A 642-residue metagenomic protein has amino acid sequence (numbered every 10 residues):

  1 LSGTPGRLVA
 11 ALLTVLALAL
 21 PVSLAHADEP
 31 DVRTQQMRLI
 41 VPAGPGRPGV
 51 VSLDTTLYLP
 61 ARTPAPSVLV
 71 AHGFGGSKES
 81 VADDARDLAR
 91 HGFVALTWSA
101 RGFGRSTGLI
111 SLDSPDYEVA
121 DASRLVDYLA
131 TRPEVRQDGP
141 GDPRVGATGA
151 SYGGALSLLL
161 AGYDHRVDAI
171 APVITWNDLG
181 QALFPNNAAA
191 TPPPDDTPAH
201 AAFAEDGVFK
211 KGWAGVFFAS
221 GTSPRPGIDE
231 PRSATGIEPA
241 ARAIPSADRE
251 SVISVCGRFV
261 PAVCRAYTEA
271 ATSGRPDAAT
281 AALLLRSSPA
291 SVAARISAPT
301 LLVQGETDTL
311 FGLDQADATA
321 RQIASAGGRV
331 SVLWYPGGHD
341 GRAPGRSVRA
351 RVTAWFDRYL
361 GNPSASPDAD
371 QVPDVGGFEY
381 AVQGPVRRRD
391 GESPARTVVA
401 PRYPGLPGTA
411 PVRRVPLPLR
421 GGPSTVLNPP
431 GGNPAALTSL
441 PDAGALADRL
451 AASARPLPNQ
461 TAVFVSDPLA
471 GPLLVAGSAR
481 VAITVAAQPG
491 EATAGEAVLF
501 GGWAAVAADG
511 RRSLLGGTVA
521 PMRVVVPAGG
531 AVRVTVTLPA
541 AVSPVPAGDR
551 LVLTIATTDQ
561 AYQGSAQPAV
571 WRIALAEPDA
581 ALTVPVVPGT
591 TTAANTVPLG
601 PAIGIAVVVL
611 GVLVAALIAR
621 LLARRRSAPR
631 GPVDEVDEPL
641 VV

Functional and structural regions predicted by a protein language model:
A27-T63, L469: N-terminal cap/lid segment of alpha/beta-hydrolase-fold proteins
T63-A65, V70-T107, T309-G312: Short substrate-entry loop that stabilizes the transition state in hydrolases
S111-E118, R124-S151: Gly/Ser-rich "nucleophile elbow"/oxyanion-hole loop immediately N-terminal to the catalytic nucleophile in hydrolases
V119, L159-R295, S364-Q371, A381-Q383: Accessory cap/linker subdomain of secreted extracellular hydrolases
I296, L302-Q304, D308: Short beta-strand/loop motif that positions the catalytic acidic residue of the alpha/beta-hydrolase fold
A298, G312-Q322: Short alpha-helix in the alpha/beta-hydrolase fold that links the catalytic acid
I323-D340: Catalytic histidine neighborhood in serine/cysteine hydrolases with alpha/beta-hydrolase-type architecture
R342-D637, V641: C-terminal, loop-rich substrate-recognition/catalytic regions characterized by aromatic stacking residues
